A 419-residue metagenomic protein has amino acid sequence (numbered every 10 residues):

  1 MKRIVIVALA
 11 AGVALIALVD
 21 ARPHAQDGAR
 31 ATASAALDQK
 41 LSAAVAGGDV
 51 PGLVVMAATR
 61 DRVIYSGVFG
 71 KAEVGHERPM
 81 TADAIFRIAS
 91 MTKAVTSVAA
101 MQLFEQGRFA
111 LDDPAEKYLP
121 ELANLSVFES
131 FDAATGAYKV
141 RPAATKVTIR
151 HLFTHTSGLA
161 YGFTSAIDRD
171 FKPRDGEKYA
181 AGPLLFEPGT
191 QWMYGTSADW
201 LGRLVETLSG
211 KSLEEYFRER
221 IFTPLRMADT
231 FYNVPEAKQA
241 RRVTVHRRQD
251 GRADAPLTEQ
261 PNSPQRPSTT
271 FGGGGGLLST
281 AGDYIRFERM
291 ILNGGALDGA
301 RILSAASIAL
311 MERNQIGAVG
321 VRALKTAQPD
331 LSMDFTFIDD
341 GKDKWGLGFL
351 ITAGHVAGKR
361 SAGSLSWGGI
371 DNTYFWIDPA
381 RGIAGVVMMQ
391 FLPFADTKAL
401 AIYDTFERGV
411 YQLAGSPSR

Functional and structural regions predicted by a protein language model:
M1-I4: Positively charged n-region of N-terminal signal peptides that target proteins for export
V7-A17: Bacterial N-terminal signal peptides
L18-Q26: Signal peptide processing junction and immediate N-terminal pro/mature segment of secreted/exported proteins
G28-I88, R108-A110, N124-D132, N262 (+2 more regions): Short, conserved catalytic-motif segment at the N-terminal edge
D38-S42, V55, D61, F86-A115 (+3 more regions): Active-site SXXK
E73, P114-K359: Short, surface-exposed loop or secondary-structure junction motifs that flank catalytic or metal-binding residues
S364, D371-R381: Short, surface-exposed beta-strand/loop micro-motifs that present aromatic residues
